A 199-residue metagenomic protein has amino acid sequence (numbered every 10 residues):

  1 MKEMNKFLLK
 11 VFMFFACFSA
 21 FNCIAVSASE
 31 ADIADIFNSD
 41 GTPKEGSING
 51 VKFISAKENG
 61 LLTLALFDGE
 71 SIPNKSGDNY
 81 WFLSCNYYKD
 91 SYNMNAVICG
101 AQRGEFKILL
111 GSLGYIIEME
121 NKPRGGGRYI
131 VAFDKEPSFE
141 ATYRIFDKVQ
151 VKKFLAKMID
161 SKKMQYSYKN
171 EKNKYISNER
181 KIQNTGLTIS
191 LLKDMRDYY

Functional and structural regions predicted by a protein language model:
M1-A28: Classical Sec-dependent N-terminal signal peptides that target proteins to the secretory pathway
A25-Y199: A generic "folded-domain core" signal
